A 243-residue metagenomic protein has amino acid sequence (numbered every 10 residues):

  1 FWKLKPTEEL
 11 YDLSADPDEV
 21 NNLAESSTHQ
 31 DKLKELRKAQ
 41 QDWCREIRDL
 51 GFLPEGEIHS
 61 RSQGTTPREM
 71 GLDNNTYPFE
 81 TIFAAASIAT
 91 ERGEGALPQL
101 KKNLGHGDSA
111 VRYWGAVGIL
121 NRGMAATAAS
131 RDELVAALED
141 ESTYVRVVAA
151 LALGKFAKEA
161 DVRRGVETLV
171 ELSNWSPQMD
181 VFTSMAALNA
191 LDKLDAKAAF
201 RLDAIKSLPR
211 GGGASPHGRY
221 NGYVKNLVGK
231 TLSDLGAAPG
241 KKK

Functional and structural regions predicted by a protein language model:
F1-T7, L13-A15, L23-D132, A136-L169 (+2 more regions): Long, internal low-complexity/basic segments
